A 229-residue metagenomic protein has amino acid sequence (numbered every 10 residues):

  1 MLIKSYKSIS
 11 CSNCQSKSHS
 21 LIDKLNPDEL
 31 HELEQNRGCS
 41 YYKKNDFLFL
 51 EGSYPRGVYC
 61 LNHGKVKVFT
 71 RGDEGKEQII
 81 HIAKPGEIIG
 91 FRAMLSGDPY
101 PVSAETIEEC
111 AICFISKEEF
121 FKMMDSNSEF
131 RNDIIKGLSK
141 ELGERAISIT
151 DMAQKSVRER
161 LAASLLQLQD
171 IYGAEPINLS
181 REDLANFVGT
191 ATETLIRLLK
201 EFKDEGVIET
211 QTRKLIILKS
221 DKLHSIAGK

Functional and structural regions predicted by a protein language model:
M1-K43, I88-I89, A93-M94: Cyclic nucleotide-binding regulatory module and flanking cytosolic helices
L21, D46-E108: Cyclic nucleotide-binding regulatory domains
K24, I82, T106, F114 (+2 more regions): Short aromatic/basic micro-patch
H63, E87, E118-E119, E182 (+1 more regions): Alpha-helix/helix-capping structural signal
H81-K136, G143: Cyclic-nucleotide recognition modules
I107, D125-T192: Polybasic "coupling" helices that flank or enter modular domains
V157, L166-K229: Phosphate-/nucleic-acid-contacting segments
